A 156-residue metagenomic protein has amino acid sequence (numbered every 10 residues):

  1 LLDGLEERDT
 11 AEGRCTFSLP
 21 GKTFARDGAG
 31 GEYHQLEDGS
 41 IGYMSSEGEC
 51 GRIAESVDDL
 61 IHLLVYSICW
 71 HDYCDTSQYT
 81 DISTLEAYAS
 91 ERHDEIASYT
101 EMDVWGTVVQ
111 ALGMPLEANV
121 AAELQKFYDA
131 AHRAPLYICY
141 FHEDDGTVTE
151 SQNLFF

Functional and structural regions predicted by a protein language model:
L1-C50, Q78-Y79, R92-F156: A surface-exposed partner-binding patch
M44-S83: Compact, glycine/acidic-enriched structural inserts
Y88-S90: Polyanion-engaging groove/track-forming segments
